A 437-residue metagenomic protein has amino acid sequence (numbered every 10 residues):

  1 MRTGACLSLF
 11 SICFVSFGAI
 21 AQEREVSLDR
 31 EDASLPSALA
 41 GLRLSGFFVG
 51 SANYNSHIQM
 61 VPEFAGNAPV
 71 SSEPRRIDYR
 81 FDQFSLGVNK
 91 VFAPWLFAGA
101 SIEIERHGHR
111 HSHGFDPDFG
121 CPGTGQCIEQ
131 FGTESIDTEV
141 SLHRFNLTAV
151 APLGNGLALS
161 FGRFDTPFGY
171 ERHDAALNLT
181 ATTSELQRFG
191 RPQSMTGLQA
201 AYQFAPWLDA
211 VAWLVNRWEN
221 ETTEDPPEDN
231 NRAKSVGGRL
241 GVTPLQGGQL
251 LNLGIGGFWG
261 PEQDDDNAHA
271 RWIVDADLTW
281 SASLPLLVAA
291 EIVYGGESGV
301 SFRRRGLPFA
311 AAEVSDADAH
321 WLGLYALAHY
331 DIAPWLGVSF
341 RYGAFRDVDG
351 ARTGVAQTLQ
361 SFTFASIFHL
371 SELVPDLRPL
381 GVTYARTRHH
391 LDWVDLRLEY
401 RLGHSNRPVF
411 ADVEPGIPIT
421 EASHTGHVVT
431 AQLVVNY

Functional and structural regions predicted by a protein language model:
M1-G4: Positively charged n-region of N-terminal signal peptides that target proteins for export
C6-S16: Bacterial N-terminal signal peptides
F14-F64, P69, F115, V374-Y384 (+2 more regions): N-terminal periplasmic/intermembrane-space "pro-region" immediately following the signal or transit peptide
R24, H57-Q59, V70-E73, F119 (+4 more regions): Outer-membrane beta-barrel pore domains
E31-S56, P74-N220, R232-K234, G241-N252 (+4 more regions): Outer membrane beta-barrel
P62-V70, A176-S184, R305-F309: Short glycine/proline- and charge-enriched loop/turn segments that cap or connect secondary-structure elements
P227-D229: Solenoidal tandem-repeat scaffolds enriched in leucines and small polar residues
